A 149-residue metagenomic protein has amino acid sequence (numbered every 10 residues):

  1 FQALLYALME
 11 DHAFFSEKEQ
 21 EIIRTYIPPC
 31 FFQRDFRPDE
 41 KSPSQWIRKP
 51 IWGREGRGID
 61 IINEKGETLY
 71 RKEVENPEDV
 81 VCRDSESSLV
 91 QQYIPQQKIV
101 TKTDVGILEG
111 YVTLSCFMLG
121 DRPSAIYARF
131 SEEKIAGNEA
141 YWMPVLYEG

Functional and structural regions predicted by a protein language model:
F1-P38: Conserved N-proximal alpha/beta basic substrate-recognition cap immediately N-terminal to, or forming the N-lobe
F1-Y6, G58-I59, T101: A short acidic (Asp/Glu
F31-I47, I51-E55, I61-G149: Phosphate-binding site of ATP-dependent enzymes
